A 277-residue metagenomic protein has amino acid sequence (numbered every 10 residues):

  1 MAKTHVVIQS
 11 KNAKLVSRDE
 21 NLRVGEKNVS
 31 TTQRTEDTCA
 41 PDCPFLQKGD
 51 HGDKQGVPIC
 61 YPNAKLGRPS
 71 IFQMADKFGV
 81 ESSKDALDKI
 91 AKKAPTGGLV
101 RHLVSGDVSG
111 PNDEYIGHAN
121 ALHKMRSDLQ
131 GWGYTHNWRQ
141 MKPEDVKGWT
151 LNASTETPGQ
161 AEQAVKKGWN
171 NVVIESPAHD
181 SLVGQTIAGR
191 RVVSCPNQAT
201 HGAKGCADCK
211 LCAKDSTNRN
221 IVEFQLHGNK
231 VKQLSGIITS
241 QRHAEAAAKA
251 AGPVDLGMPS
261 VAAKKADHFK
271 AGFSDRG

Functional and structural regions predicted by a protein language model:
M1-G277: Class I S-adenosyl-L-methionine
